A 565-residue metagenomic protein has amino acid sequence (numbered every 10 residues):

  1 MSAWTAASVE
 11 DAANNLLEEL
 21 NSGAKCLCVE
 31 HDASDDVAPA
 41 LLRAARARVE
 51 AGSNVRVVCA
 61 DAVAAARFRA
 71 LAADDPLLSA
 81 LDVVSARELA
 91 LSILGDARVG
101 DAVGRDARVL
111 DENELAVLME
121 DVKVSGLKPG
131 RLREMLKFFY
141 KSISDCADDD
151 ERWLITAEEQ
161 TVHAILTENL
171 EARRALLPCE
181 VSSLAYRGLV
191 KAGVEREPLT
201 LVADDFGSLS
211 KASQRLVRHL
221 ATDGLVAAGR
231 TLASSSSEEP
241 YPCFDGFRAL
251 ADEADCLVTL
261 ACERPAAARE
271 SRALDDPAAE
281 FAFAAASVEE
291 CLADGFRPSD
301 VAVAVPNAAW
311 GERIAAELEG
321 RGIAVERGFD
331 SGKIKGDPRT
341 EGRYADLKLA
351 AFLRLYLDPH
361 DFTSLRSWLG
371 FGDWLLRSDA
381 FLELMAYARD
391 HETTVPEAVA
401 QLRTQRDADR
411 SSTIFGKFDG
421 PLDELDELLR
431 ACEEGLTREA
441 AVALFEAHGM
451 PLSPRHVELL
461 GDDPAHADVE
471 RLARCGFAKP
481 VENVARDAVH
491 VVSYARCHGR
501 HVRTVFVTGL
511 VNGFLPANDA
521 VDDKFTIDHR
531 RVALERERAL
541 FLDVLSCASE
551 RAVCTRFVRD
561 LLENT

Functional and structural regions predicted by a protein language model:
S2, L201, R297, L375 (+3 more regions): Accessory C-terminal helicase-associated subdomains
S2-A40, D101, N113-D205, K211-L216 (+1 more regions): Accessory N-terminal region flanking or inserted into the helicase ATPase core in nucleic-acid motor proteins
S2-A73, L78-A80, R196, V202-S364 (+2 more regions): Conserved motor-region signature of P-loop NTPase helicases/translocases
K25, G52-K137, A164, A285 (+1 more regions): Conserved P-loop NTPase-based nucleic-acid remodeling module centered on helicase motor cores
G52, D75-D101, L115, E120-V122 (+3 more regions): ATPase/helicase motor core of nucleic-acid motors
D61-A62, D82-I93, L199-S208, A228-G229 (+4 more regions): Conserved helicase core region in the C-terminal RecA-like lobe
D519-D528: A solvent-exposed, charged loop/short amphipathic helix patch at secondary-structure junctions
L562-T565: Long, charged, helix-prone linker segments
